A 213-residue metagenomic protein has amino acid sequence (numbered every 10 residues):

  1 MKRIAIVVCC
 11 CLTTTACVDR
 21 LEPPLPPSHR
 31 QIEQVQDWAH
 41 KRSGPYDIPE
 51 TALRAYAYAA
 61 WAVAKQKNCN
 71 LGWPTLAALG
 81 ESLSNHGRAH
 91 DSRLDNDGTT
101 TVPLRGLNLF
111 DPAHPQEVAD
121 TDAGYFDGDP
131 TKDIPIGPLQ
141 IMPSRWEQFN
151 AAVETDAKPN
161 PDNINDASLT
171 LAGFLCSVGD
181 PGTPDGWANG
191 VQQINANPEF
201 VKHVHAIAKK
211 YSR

Functional and structural regions predicted by a protein language model:
M1-K2, V204: Polar low-complexity intrinsically disordered regions
K2-R3, D180: Short, intrinsically disordered, charge-biased short linear motifs at domain edges
R3-A64: N-terminal export signals and maturation junctions of secreted/periplasmic proteins
S43-R213: Catalytic glycan-binding domains that act on GlcNAc-containing polysaccharides
